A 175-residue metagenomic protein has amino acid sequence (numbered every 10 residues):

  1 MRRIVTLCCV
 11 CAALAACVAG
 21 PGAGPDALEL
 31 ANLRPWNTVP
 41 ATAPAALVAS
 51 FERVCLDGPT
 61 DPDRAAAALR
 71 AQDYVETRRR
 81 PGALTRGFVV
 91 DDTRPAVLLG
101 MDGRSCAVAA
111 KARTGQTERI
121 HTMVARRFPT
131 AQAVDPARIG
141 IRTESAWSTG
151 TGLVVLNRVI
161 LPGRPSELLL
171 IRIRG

Functional and structural regions predicted by a protein language model:
M1-C8: Bacterial N-terminal signal peptides that target proteins for export
L14-A16: C-terminal motif of bacterial Sec signal peptides marking the signal peptidase cleavage site
V18-P21: Bacterial signal peptide processing site
G24-A46: Post-signal peptide N-terminal segment of mature Sec-exported envelope proteins
V39-D92, A96: N-terminal secretory signal peptides
D63-A66, R70, F88-W147: Long, charged/polar, surface-exposed segments that mediate recognition or autoinhibition
A146-S148, L153-P165, L170: Short, exposed beta-strand-loop hairpins at the edges of beta-sheets in extracellular/periplasmic proteins
I173-G175: Short, solvent-exposed mixed-charge patches
